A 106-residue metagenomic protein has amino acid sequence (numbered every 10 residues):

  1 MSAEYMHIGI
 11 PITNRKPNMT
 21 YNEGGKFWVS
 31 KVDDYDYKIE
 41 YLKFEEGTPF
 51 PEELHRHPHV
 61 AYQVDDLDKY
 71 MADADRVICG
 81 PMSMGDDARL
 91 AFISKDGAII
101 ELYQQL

Functional and structural regions predicted by a protein language model:
M1-E46, Y70-R76, P81-D96: Core segments of cupin and vicinal oxygen chelate
Y5-H7, H57-H59, I99: Extracellular structured ligand-interaction cores
G9-P11, A61-D65: Short hydrophobic/aromatic beta-strand micro-patches that form the beta-sheet surface supporting nucleotide- or nucleic
K38, L42-H57, Q63: Short, conserved turn/kink motifs that form compact alpha/beta structural patches or helix kinks used as
E52-R56, V60-Y62, M82-A91: A signal for specific C-terminal beta-sheet/loop modules enriched in small/flexible residues with GP/PG/PP motifs
D66-D73, Q104-Q105: Short, highly charged low-complexity linear segments
K95-D96, I100-L106: Short, Lys/Arg-rich amphipathic alpha-helical interaction segments that bind nucleic acids or acidic protein surfaces
